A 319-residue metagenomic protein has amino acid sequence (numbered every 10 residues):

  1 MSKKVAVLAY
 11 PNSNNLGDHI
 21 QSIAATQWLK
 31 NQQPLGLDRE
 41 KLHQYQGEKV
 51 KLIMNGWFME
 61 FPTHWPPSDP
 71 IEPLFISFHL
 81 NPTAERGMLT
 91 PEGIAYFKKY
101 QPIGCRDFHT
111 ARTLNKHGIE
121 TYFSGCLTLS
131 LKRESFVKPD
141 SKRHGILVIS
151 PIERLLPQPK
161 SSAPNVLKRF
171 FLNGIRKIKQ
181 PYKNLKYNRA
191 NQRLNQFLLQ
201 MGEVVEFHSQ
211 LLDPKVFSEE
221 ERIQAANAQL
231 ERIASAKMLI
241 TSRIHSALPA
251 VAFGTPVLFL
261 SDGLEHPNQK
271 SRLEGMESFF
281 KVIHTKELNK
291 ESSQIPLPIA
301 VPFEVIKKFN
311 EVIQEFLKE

Functional and structural regions predicted by a protein language model:
M1-E319: Active-site anion-handling motifs in enzyme catalytic cores
